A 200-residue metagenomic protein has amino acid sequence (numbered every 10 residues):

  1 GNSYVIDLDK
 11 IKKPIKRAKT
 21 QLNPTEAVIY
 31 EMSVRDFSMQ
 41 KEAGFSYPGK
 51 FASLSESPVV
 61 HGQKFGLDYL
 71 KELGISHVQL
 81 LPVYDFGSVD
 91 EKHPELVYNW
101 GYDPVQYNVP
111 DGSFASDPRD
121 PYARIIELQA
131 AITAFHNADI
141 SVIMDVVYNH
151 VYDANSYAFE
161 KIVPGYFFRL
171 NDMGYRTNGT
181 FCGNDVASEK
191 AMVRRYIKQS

Functional and structural regions predicted by a protein language model:
G1-E31, D36-E56: The feature marks proteins involved in alpha-glucan
R35-S200: Substrate-binding/active-site clefts of carbohydrate-active enzymes
